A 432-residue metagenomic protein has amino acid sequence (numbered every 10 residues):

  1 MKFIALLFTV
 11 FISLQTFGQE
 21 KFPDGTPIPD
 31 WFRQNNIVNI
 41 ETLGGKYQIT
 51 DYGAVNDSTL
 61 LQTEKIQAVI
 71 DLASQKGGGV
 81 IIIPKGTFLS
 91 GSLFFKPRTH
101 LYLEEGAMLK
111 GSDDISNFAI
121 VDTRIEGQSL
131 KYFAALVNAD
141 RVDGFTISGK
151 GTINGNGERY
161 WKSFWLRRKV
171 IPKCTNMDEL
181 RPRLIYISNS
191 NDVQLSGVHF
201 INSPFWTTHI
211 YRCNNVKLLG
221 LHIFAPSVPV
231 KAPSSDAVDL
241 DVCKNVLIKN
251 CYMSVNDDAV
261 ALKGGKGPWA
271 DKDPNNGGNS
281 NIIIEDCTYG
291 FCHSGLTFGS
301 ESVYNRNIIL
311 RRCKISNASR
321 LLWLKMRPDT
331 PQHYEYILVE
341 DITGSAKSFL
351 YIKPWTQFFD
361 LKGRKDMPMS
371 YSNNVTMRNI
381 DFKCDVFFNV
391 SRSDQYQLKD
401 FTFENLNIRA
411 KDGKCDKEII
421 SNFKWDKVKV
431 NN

Functional and structural regions predicted by a protein language model:
K2-A5, F11, T16-I82, T87-N189 (+6 more regions): Extracellular "leader-to-stem" segments immediately downstream of a signal peptide or signal-anchor in secreted/lumenal
Q19-G25, R98, R168-P172, I201 (+3 more regions): Short charge-dense sequence patches
G53-N56, K266-P268, Q357-F359: A short, flexible beta-alpha/helix-coil linker loop
D57-E64, A73, I82, P97-T99 (+10 more regions): Folded extracytoplasmic luminal domains of secretory or organellar precursors
L61-E64, Y334, S372: A generic structural signal for residues located within well-ordered alpha-helices of large catalytic or ligand-binding
G86, S116-Q128, I248, W269 (+5 more regions): Hydrophobic transmembrane alpha-helix bundles
S92-F95, S112-D113, A135-D140, R183-N189 (+10 more regions): Glycine-rich beta-solenoid repeat tracts in large extracellular/virion proteins
E105-G106, D143-T152, N191-N202, N214-S227 (+9 more regions): Right-handed parallel beta-helix
